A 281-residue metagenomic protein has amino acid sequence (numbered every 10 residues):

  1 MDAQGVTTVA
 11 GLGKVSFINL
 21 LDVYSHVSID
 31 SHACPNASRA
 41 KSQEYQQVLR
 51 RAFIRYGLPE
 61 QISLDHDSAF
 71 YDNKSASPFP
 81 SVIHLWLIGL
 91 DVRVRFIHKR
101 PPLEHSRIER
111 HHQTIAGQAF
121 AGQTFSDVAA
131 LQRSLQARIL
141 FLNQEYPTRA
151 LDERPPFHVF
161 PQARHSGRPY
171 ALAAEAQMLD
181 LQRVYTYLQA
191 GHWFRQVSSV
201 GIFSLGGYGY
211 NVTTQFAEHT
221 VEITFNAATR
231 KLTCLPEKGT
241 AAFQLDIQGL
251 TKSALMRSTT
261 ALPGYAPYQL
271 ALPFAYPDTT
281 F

Functional and structural regions predicted by a protein language model:
M1-Q4, N226: Structured loops at beta-to-helix junctions and adjacent beta-edge loops in soluble globular domains
A3-F17, V23-Q132, Q136, F141 (+4 more regions): RNase H-like DDE/DDD metal-dependent nuclease/strand-transfer catalytic core used by mobile genetic elements
L21-D22, L235: Hydrophobic alpha-helical segments, especially N-terminal targeting/anchoring helices
N143-F281: C-terminal, beta-rich DNA-binding module of retroviral/retroelements integrases
